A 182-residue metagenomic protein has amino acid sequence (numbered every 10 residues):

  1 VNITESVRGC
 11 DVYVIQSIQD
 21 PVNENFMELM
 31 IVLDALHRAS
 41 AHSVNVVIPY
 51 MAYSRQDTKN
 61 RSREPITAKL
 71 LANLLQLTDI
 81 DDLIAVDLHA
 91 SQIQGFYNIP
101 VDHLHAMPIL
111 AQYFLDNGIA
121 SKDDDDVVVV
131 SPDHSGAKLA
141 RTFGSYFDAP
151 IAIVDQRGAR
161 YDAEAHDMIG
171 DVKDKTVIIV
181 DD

Functional and structural regions predicted by a protein language model:
V1-D181: PRPP-associated nucleotide enzymes
